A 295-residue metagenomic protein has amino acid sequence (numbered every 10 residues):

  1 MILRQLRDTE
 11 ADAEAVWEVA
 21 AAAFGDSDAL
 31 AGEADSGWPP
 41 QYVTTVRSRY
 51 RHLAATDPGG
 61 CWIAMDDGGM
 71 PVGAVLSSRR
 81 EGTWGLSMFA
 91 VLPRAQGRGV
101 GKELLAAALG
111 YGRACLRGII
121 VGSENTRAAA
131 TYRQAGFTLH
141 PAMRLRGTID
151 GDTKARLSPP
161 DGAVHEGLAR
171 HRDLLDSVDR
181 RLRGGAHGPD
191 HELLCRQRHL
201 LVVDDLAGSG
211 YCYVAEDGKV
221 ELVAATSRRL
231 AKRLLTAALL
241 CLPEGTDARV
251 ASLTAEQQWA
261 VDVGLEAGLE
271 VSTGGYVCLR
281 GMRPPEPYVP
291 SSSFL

Functional and structural regions predicted by a protein language model:
I2-E18, D161-L174: A short beta-loop-alpha structural element at the N-terminal edge of CoA-dependent acyl/N-acetyltransferase catalytic
A20-P71, R180-L200: Active-site rim helix/loop that mediates acceptor-substrate recognition in acyltransferases
C61-I63, G69-S78, G85-A90, L206-E221: Conserved beta-strand in the GNAT
M65, F89-Q96, G218-A231, S252: A short, internal acetyl-CoA/4′-phosphopantetheine-binding micro-motif in the GNAT/acyltransferase core
G82, I119-G122, T138-D152, V271-M282: Conserved catalytic-core motifs of GNAT/GCN5-like acyltransferases
W84-L86, Y111-N125, E244-T254, T273-G274: Conserved GNAT acetyl-CoA-binding A-motif
M88-V91, G97-G110, A129-Q134, R228-C241: Conserved acetyl-CoA-binding loop-helix of GNAT-fold acetyltransferases
Q134-G218: Amide-forming acyltransferase catalytic core, primarily the GNAT-like/NAT-type and related acyltransferase folds
